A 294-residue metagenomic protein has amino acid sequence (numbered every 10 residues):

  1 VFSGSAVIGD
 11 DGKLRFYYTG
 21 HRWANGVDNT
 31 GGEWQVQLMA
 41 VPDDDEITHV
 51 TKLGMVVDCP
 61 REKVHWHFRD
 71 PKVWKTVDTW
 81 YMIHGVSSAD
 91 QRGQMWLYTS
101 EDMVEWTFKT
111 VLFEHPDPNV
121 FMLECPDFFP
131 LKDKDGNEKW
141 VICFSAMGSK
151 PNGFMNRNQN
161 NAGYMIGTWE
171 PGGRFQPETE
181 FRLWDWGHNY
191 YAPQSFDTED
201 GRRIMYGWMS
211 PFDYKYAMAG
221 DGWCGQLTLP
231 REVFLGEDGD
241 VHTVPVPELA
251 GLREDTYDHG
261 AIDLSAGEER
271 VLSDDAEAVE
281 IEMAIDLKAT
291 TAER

Functional and structural regions predicted by a protein language model:
V1-V7, E46-K75, T107-P130, G172-Y191 (+2 more regions): Surface loop/turn signatures of beta-propeller and other carbohydrate-active proteins
F2, Q35-L38, K52, R69 (+8 more regions): Residues that flank catalytic or metal-binding motifs in active/ligand-binding sites
G12-L14, G20-D117: Hydrophobic, small-residue-rich alpha-helical packing segments that form membrane-like cores
G12-Y17, T79-M82, G136-I142, G201-M205: Entry beta-strands of beta-propeller and related beta-repeat scaffolds
G20-G32, S145-R157, S210-G222: Short, conserved, GDST-rich strand-edge loop motifs in beta-rich repeat architectures
G32-D45, M95-M103, M155-G172, G220-L235: Beta-propeller blade signature
G85-T198: A compositional/structural signature marking long, glycine- and acidic/polar-rich segments with frequent tryptophans
D135, I166-N189, Q194-R294: Beta-rich accessory regions
